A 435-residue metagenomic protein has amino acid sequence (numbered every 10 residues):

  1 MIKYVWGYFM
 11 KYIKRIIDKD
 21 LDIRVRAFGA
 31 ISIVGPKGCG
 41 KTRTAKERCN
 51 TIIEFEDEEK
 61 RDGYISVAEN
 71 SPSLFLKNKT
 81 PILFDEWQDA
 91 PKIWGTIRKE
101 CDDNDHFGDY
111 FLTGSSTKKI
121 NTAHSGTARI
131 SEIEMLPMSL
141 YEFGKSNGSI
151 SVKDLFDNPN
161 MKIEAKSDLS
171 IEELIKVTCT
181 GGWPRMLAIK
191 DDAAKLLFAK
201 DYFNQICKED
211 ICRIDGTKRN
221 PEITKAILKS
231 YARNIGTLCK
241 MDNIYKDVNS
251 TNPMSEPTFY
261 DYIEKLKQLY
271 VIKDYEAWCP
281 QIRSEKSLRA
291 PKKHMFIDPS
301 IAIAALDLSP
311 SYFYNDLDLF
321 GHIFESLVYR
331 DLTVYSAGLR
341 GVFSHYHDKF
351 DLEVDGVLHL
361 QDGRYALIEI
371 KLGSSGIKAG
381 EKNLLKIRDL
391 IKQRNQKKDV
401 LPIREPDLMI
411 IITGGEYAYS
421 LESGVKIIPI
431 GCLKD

Functional and structural regions predicted by a protein language model:
M1-D22: N-terminal pre-Walker A segment at the start of P-loop NTPase domains
I2-G7, S115, N121-T237: Interdomain motor-coupling "hinge/lid" segment immediately C-terminal to the ATP-binding subdomain of NTP-driven enzymes
K41: Conserved lysine of the Walker
T44-A45: Hydrophobic positions on the alpha1 helix immediately C-terminal to the Walker A/P-loop
I52-P81: Short glycine-rich substrate-engagement loop in P-loop NTPases that contacts/grips substrate
W94-S116: Conserved catalytic/switch belt of AAA+ P-loop NTPases
L187-A188, D192-R364: Accessory nucleic acid-recognition modules appended to NTPase machines
I410-D435: Domain-level recognition of nuclease-like catalytic cores that cleave nucleotide substrates
